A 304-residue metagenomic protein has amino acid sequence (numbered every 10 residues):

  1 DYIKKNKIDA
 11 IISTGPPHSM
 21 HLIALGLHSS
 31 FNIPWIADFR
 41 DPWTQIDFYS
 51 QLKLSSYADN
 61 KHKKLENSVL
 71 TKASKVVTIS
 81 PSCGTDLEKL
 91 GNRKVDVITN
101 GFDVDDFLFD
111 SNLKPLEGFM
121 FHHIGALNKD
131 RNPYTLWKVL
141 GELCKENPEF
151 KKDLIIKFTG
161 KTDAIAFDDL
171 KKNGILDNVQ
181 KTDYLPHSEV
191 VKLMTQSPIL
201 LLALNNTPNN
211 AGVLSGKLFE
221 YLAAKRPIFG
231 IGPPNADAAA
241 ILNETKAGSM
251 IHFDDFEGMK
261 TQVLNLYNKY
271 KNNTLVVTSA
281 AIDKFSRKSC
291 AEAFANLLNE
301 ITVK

Functional and structural regions predicted by a protein language model:
S19-L22, G26-S30, W43-T44, S56-V76: Membrane-proximal helix-turn-helix segments that form the acceptor-binding/catalytic region of lipid-linked
Y49, F102-G118: Acidic anion/phosphate-binding donor-loop and adjacent secondary structure in glycosyltransferase catalytic cores
S74, Q180, M194-A211: Acidic donor-binding loop of glycosyltransferase active sites
S82, G101: Carbohydrate-associated surface elements
K114-R131, W137-L140, C290: Conserved donor-binding/catalytic core segment of Leloir-type glycosyltransferases
N147-D153, K157-G160, I165-V191: Nucleotide-activated donor-binding/catalytic signature segment of Leloir-type glycosyltransferases, i.e., the conserved
P233-L264: Change "using UDP/GDP/dTDP sugars" to "using nucleotide sugars
D254-G258, K271-E300: A charged, aromatic-enriched C-terminal amphipathic alpha-helix characteristic of glycosyltransferases across folds
